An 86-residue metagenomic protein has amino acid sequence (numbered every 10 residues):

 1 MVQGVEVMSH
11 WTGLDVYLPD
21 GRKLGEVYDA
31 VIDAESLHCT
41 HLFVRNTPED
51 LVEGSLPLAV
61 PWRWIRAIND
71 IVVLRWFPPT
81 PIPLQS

Functional and structural regions predicted by a protein language model:
M1-S86: Peripheral interaction segments used for macromolecular assembly
